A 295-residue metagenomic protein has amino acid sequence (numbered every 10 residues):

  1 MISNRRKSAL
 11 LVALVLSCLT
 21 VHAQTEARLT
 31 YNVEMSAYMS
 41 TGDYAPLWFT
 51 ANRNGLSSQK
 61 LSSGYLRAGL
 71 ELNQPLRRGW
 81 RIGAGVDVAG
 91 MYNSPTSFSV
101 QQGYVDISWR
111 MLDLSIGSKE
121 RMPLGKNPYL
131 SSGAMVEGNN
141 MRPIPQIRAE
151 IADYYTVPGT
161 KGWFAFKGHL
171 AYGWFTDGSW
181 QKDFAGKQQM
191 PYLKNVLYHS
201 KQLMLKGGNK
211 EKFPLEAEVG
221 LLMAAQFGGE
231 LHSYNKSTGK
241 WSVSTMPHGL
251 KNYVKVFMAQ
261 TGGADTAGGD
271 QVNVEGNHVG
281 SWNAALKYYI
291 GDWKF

Functional and structural regions predicted by a protein language model:
Q24-L66, L76-V86, G168-Y172: Transmembrane beta-strand segments of Gram-negative outer membrane beta-barrel proteins
Q24-T30, L72-G83, S108-L112, Y155-G168 (+2 more regions): Short loop/turn motifs that connect adjacent beta-strands in outer-membrane beta-barrel proteins
L29-D43, A84-G90, I107, L114-E120 (+3 more regions): Transmembrane beta-barrel strands of outer-membrane/channel proteins
R53-L56, D87-M91, S132-E137, G186-P191 (+1 more regions): Extracellular loop and loop/strand-boundary signature of outer-membrane beta-barrel proteins
Q59-L66, T96-Q101, M141-E150, N195-K201 (+1 more regions): Residues that define the transmembrane beta-barrel architecture of outer-membrane proteins
L66-Q74, G103-W109, I147-D153, L203-N209 (+1 more regions): Residues on the lipid-exposed face of transmembrane beta-strands in outer-membrane beta-barrel proteins
R121-Y234: Internal, well-ordered domain-core segments that constitute the primary functional module of diverse proteins
A217-V219, F227-F295: Long, internal scaffold/assembly segments composed of regular secondary structure
